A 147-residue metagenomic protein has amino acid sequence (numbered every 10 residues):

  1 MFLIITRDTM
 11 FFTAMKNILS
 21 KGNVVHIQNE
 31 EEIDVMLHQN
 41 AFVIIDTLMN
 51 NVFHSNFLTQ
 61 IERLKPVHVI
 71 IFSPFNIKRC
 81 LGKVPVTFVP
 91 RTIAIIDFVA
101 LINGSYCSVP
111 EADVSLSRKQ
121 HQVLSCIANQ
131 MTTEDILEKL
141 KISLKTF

Functional and structural regions predicted by a protein language model:
M1-S108: N-terminal regulatory/sensing modules of transcriptional regulators
V109-T146: Helix-turn-helix DNA-binding segment
